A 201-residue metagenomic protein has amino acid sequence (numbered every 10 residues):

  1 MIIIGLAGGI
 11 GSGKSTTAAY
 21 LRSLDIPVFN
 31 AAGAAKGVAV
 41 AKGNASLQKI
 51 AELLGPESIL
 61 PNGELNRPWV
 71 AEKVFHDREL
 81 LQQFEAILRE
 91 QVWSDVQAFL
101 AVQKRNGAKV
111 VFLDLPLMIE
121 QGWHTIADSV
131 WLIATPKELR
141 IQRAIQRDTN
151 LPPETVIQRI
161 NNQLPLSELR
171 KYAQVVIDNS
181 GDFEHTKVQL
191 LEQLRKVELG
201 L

Functional and structural regions predicted by a protein language model:
I4-L6: Hydrophobic anchor at the beta1->P-loop junction of P-loop NTPases
G8, Y20: The Walker A (P-loop) glycine that initiates the GxxxxGKT/S ATP-binding motif of P-loop NTPases
S12: ATP-binding Walker
S15: Walker A/P-loop
P27-V40: Short beta-strand-centered segment that lines the nucleotide-binding/catalytic pocket of NTP-utilizing
G37-K109: ATP-dependent small-molecule kinase phosphotransfer cores that center on conserved nucleotide phosphate-binding segments
A98-V110, H124-I133, K137-L151, N161-L201: NTP-dependent small-molecule kinase module
V111-L117: Switch II (G3) loop of P-loop NTPases
